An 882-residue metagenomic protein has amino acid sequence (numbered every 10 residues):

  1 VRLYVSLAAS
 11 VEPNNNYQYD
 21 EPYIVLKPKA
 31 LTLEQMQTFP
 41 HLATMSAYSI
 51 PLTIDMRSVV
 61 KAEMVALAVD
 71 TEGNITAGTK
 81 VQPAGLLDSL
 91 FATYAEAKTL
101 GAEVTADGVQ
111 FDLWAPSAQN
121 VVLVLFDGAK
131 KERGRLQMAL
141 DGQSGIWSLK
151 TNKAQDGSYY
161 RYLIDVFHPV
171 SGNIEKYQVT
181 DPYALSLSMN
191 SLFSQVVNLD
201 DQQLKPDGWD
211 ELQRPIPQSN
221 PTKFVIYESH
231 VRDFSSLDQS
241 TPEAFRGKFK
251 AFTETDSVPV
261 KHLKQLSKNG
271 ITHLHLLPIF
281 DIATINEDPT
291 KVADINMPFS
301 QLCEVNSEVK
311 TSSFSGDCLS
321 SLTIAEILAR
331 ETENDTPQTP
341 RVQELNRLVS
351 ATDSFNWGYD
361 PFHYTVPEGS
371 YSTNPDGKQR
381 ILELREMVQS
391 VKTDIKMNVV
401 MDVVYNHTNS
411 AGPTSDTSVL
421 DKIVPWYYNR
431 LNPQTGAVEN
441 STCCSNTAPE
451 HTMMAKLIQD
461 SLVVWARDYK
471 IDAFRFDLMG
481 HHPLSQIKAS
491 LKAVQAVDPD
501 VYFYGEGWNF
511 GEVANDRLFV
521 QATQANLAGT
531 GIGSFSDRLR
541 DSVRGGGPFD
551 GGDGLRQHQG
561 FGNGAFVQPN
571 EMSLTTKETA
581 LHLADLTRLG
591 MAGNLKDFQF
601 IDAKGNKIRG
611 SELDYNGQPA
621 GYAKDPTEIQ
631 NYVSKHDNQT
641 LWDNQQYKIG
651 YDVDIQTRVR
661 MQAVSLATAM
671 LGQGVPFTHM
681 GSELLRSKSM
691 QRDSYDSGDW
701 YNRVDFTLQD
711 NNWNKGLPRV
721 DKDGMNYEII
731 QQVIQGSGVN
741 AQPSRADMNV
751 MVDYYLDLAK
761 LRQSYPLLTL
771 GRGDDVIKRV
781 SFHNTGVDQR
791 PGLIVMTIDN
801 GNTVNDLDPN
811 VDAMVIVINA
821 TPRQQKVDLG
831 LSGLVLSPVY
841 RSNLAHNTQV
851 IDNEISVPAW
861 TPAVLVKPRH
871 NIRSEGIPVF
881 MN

Functional and structural regions predicted by a protein language model:
V1, W114-N120, T821-R823, L831-L834: Short proline/glycine-enriched turn/loop motifs at strand-loop junctions of beta-rich domains
Y4-S6, V109-P116, I816-I818: Short edge beta-strand/loop segments characteristic of extracellular beta-sandwich folds
E12, K29-Q110, E132, G142-I146 (+1 more regions): The feature marks proteins involved in alpha-glucan
A115, D156-Y160, I851-M881: C-terminal beta-strand-rich structural cap/linker in extracellular carbohydrate-active enzymes
F126, T657-R658, L758-P766, P822-D852 (+1 more regions): C-terminal accessory region downstream of the catalytic core in glycan-modifying enzymes
E132, L136-D141, P289, A293-N296 (+5 more regions): Active-site-proximal helices and loops of the catalytic beta/alpha 8
R232-L237, T241-E243, K250, Q265-T272 (+6 more regions): Substrate-binding/active-site clefts of carbohydrate-active enzymes
L613-V815, A820-G830: Loop/helix patches that line or flank the sugar-binding groove of alpha-linked glycan CAZymes
